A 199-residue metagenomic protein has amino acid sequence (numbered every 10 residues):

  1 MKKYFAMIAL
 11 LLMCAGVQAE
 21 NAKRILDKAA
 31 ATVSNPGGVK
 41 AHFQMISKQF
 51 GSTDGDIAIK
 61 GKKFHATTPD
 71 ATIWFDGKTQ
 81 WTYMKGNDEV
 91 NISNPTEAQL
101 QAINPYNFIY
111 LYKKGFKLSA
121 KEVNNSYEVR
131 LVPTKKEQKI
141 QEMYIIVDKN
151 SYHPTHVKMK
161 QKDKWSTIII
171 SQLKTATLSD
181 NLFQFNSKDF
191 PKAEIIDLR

Functional and structural regions predicted by a protein language model:
F5, L11-G51, K62-K63, D88 (+1 more regions): N-terminal leader/targeting segments and the immediate start of mature chains
F43-M45, H65-P69, E128-K136, H156-K160: Short beta-strand segments that buttress and anchor functional surface loops
D54-A102, Q161-T167: An acidic-aromatic
D54-D56, A71-T72, K117-S119, E142-I146: Short, surface-exposed charged micro-motifs
I59-K62, W74-D76, M143-T155: A short, surface-exposed beta-strand/turn
P95-N125: Flexible, surface-exposed loop/linker segments and immediately adjacent secondary-structure boundaries
V123-N125, T134-E142, K149-R199: Non-transmembrane domains of secretory- and envelope-associated proteins
